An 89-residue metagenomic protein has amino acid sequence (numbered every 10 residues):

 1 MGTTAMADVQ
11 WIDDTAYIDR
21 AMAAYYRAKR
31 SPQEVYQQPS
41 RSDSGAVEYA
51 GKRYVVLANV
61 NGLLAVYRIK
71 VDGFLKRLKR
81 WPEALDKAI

Functional and structural regions predicted by a protein language model:
G2-S40: Short, non-transmembrane alpha-helical segments in secretory-pathway proteins
W11, K76-L78: Repeat-associated, polar segments at repeat-unit boundaries in modular proteins
Q33-I69, F74-L75: Exposed beta-strand-loop-beta-strand "reactive/processing" segments of non-cytosolic proteins
G62, R80-K87: A short acidic/small-residue loop/turn micro-motif
